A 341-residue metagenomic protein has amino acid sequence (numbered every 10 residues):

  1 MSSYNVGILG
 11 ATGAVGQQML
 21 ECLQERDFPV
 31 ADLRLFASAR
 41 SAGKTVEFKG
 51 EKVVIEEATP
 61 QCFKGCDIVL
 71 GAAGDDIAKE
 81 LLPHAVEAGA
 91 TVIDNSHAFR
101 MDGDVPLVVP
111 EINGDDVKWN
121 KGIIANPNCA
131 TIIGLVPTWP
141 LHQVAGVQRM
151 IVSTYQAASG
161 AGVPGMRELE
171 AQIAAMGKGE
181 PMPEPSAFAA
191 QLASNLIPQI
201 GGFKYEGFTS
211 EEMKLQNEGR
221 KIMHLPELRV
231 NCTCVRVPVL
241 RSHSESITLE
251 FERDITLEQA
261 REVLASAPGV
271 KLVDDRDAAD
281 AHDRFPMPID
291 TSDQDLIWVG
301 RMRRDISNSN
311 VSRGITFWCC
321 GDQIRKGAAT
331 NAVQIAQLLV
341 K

Functional and structural regions predicted by a protein language model:
M1-L192, E227-R229, L257, E262 (+7 more regions): N-terminal Rossmann-like NAD(P) cofactor-binding subdomain of oxidoreductases, focused on the glycine-rich
A39-S41, C129-A130, T154-A161, L196-K204 (+2 more regions): Glycine-rich beta-alpha junction loops
N120-K121, S242-S246, S312-T316: Short, solvent-exposed beta-strand edge segments and adjacent coil->beta transition regions
A193-L240: Oxyanion-binding "anion nests"
T233-E250, R284-I289: A short beta-alpha structural unit
V235-P238, G321-K326: Glycine-rich phosphate/pyrophosphate-binding beta-alpha loops
F251-E252, T256, W318-C320: Hydrophobic alpha-helical bundle architecture
Q259, L264-D274: A common structural junction motif
